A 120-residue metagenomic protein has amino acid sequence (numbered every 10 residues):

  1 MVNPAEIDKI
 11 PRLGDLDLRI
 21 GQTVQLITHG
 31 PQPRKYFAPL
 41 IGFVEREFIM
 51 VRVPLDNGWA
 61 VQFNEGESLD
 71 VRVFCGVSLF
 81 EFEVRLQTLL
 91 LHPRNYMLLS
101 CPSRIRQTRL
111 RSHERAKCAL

Functional and structural regions predicted by a protein language model:
M1-L120: Structured alpha-helical
